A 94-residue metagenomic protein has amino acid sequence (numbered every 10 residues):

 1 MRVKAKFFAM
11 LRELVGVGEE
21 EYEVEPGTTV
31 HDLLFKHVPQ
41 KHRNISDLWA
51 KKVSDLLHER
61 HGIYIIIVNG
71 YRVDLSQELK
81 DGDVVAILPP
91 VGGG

Functional and structural regions predicted by a protein language model:
M1-G93: Ubiquitin-like/PB1-type beta-grasp interaction modules and other compact soluble beta-rich domains
